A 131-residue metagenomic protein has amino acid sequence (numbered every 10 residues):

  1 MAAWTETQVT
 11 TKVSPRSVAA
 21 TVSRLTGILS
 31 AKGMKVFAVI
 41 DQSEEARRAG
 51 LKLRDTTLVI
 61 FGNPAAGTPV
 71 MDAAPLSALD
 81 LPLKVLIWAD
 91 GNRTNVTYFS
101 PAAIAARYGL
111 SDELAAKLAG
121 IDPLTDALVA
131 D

Functional and structural regions predicted by a protein language model:
A2-G33: Terminal, regulation- and interaction-focused segments at domain boundaries
T11-K12, V59, V85, V96: Preference for bulky hydrophobic residues occupying beta-strand positions in well-ordered beta-sheet regions
T21, L25, Q42, A66-G67 (+2 more regions): Amphipathic alpha-helical interface surfaces
I28, F37-L86: Compact, glycine-rich, soluble single-domain proteins
T56-T57, N63, A106-R107, E113-L114: Short leucine-rich amphipathic alpha-helices used at interfaces
K84-Y108: Beta-strand/loop substructures that line and gate deep hydrophobic ligand-binding cavities in soluble
R107-D131: Well-ordered alpha/beta subsegment
